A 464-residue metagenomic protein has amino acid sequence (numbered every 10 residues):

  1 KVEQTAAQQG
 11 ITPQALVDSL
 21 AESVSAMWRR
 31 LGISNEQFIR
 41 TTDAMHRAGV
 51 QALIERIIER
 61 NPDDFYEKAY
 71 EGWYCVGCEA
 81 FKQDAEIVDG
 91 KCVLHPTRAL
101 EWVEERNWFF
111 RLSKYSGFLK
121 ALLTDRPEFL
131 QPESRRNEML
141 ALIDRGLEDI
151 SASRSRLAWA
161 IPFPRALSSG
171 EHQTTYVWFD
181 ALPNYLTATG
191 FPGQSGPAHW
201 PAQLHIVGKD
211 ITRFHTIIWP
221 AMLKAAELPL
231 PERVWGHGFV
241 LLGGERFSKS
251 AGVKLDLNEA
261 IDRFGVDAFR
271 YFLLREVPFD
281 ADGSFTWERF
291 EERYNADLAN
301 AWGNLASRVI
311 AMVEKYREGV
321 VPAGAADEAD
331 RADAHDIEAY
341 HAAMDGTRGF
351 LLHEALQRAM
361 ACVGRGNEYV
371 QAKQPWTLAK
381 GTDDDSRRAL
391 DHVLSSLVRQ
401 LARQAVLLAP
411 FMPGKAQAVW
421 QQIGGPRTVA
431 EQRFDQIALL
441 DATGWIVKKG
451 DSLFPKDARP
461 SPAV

Functional and structural regions predicted by a protein language model:
K1-L130: N-terminal, positively charged nucleic-acid-binding surface of large information/translation enzymes
Q8-Q14, Y70-W73, Q83-H95, F350 (+1 more regions): Basic, alpha-helical terminal appendages of large translation-related enzymes
Q14, H172, Y176, L257-N258 (+7 more regions): Amphipathic, non-membrane alpha-helical segments in soluble helical-bundle scaffolds
S25-W28, I54, I58, E148 (+7 more regions): Structural signal for well-ordered, non-membrane alpha-helices
R40, M45-E59, H95, E101-K315 (+1 more regions): Structured secondary-structure scaffolds
G72-C78, G238-V240, R289-F290, G324-E328 (+2 more regions): A glycine-rich phosphate-binding loop feature that marks nucleotide/adenosyl-phosphate handling sites
Y185, A221, A343-M344, L407: Alpha-helical transmembrane segments of multipass membrane proteins
T212, L273-E276, D280, R289 (+3 more regions): Active-site-proximal binding-pocket segments
